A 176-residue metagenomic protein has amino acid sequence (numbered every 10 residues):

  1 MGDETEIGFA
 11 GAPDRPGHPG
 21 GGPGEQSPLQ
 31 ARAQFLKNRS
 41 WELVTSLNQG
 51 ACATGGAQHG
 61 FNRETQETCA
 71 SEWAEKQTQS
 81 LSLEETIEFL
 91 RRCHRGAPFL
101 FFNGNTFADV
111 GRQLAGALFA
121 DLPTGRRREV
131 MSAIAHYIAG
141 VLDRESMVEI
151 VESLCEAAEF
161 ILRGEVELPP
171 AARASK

Functional and structural regions predicted by a protein language model:
G2-K176: FIC/Doc superfamily catalytic core
